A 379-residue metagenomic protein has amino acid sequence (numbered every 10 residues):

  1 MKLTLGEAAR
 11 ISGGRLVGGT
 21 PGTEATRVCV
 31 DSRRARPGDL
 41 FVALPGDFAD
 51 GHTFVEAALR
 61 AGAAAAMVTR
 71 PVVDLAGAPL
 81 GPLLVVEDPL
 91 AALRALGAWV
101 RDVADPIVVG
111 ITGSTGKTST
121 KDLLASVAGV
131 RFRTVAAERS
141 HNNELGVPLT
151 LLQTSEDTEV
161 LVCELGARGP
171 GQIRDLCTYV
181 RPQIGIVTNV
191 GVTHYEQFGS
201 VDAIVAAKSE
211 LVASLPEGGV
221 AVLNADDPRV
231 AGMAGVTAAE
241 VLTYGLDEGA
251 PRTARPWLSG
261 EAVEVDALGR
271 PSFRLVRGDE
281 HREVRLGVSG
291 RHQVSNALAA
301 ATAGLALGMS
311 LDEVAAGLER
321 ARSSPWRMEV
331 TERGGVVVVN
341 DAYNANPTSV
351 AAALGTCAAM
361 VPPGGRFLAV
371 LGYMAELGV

Functional and structural regions predicted by a protein language model:
M1-A95, W99: N-terminal leader/targeting and accessory segments in enzymes
A8, D39, A58, L96 (+13 more regions): Residue-level signal for inorganic ion chemistry
S12, G62, A78-L80, V130 (+2 more regions): Short, structured coil segments at secondary-structure junctions
V30-D31, A43-P45, V68, A136-E138 (+7 more regions): Thr-Gly-centered strand-to-loop micro-motif
R33, E56-A57, R174, D202 (+4 more regions): Alpha-helical segments flanking ligand/cofactor-binding loops in enzyme cores
G46-A49, S324-W326, A342-V379: Active-site beta-alpha connecting loops in nucleotide-dependent enzymes
T69-G77, I186-V337, G364-G365: Acidic, Mg2+-coordinating active-site environments of NTP-dependent enzymes
L90-A225, R229-T237: Phosphate-binding loop of NTP-binding sites
